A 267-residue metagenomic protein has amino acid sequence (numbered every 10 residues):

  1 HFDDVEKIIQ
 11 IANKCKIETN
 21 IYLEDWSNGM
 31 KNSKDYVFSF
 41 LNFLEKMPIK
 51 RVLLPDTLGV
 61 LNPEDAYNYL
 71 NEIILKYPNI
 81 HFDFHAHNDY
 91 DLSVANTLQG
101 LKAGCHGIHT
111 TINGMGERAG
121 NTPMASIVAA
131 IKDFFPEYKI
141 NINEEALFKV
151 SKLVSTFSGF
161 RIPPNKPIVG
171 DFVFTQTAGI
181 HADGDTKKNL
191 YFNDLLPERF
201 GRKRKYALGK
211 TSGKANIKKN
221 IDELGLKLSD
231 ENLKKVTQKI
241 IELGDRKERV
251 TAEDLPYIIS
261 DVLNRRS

Functional and structural regions predicted by a protein language model:
H1, S33, D89, N143 (+1 more regions): Charged, low-complexity surface patches
H1-N20, E24-I80, T97-C105: Alpha/beta enzyme core
V5, V37, S93-V94, F148 (+1 more regions): Generic non-transmembrane alpha-helix signal with a bias for helix starts/N-cap capping motifs
I9, L41, T97, V128 (+2 more regions): Short glycine-/small-residue-rich flexible loop motifs, especially phosphate/cofactor-binding loops
N20-Y22, R51-L53, D83-H85, G107-T111 (+2 more regions): Structured core elements
L23, P55, T111, N165-K166 (+1 more regions): Short loop/turn and capping residues at structural boundaries
L58-L61, D65-N193: Catalytic alpha/beta core domains of metabolic enzymes, predominantly
E137-S267: A mid-to-C-terminal "edge-of-domain" accessory segment
